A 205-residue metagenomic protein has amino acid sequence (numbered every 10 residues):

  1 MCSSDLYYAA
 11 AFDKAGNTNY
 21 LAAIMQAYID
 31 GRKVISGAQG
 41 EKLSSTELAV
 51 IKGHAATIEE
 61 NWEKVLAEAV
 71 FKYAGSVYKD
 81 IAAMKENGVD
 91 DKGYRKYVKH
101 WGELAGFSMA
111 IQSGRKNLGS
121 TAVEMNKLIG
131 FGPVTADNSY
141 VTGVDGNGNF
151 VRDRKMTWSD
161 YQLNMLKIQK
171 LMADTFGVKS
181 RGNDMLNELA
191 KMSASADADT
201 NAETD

Functional and structural regions predicted by a protein language model:
M1-D205: Mature extracytoplasmic or organellar-lumen-exposed domains after removal of signal/transit peptides
